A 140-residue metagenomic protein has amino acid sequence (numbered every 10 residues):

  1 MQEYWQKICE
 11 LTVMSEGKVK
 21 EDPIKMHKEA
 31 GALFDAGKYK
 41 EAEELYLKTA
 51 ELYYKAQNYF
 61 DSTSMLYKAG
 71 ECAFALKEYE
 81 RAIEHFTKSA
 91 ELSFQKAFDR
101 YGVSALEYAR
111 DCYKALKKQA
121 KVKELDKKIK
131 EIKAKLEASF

Functional and structural regions predicted by a protein language model:
E16-K55: Alpha-helical segment of the N-proximal tetratricopeptide repeat
K20-E21, K40, F60, E80 (+1 more regions): Residue signature of alpha-solenoid helical repeat architecture, marking inter-repeat boundaries and helix-start
T49-L52, A90-L92, K130-E131: Amphipathic alpha-helical segments of tetratricopeptide repeats
